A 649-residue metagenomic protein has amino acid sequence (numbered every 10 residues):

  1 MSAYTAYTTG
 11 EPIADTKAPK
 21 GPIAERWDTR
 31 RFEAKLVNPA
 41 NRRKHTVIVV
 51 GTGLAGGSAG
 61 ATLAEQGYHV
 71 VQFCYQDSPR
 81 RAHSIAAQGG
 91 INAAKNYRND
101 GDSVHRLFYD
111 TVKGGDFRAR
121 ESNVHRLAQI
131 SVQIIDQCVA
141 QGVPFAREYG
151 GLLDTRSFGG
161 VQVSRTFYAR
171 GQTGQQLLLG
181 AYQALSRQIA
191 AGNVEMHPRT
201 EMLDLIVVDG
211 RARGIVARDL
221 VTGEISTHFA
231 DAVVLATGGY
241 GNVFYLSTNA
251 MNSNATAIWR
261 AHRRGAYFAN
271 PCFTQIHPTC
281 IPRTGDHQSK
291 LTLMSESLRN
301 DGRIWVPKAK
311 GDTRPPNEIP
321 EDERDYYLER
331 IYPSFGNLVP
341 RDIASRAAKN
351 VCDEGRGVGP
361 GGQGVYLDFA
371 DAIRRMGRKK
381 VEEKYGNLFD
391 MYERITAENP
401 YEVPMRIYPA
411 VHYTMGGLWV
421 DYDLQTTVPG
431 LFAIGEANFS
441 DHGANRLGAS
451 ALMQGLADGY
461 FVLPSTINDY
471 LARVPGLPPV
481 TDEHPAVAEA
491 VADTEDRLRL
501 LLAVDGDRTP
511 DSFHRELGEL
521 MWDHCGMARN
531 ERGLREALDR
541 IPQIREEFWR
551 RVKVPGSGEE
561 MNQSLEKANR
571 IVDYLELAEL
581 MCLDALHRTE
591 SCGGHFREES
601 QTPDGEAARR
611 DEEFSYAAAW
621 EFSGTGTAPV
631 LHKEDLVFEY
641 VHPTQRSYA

Functional and structural regions predicted by a protein language model:
M1-V47, R646: Extreme N-terminal leader/targeting segments of oxidoreductases
A34-T46, A59-T62, Q66-Y68, Q72 (+11 more regions): Glycine- and aromatic-enriched mobile tails/lids
R43-H45, G223-A232, T427: Core beta-strand elements of the Rossmann-like FAD/NAD(P) dinucleotide-binding domain in flavoenzyme oxidoreductases
G51-L54: Glycine-rich Rossmann-fold phosphate-binding loop(s) that bind the pyrophosphate of adenine dinucleotide cofactors
D77-Y109, Q275-T279, D286-K290: Conserved N-terminal glycine-rich FAD pyrophosphate-binding loop of Rossmann-like flavoproteins
I134-E224, F229, C280-L291: Conserved redox-cofactor binding core of oxidoreductases
A232-L291, H442-S465: Glycine-rich loop(s) and the adjacent beta-strand/alpha-helix scaffold that form part
R260, Y267-R394, S465-D469: An anion/pyrophosphate-binding glycine-rich loop and adjacent beta-alpha core in soluble alpha-beta enzymes
